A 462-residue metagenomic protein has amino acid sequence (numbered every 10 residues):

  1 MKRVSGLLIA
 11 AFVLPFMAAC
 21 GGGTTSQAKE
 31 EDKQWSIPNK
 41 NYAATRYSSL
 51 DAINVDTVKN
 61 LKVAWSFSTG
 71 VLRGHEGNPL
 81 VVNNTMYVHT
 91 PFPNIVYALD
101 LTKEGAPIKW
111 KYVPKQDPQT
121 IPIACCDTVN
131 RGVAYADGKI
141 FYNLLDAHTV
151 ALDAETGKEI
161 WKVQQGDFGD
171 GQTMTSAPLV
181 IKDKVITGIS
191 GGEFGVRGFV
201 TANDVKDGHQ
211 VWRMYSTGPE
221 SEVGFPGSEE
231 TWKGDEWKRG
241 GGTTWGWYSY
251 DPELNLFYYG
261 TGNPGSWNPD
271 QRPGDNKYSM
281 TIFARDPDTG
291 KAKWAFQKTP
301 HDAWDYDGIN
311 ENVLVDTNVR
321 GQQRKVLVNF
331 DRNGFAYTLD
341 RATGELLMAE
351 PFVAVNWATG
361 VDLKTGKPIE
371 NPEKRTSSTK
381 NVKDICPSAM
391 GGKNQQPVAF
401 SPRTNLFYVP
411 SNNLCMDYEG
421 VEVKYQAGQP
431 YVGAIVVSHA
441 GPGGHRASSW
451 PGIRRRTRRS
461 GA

Functional and structural regions predicted by a protein language model:
M1-I9: Bacterial N-terminal signal peptides that target proteins for export
F16-A19: C-terminal motif of bacterial Sec signal peptides marking the signal peptidase cleavage site
T24-V63, P219-F225, N371-K374, S438-H439 (+1 more regions): Blade/loop signatures of beta-propeller domains
W35-N39, G74-I95, P122-T149, T173-F194 (+6 more regions): Repeat-blade elements of multi-bladed beta-propeller folds
S48-G166: N-terminal cofactor/phosphate-binding cores enriched in small/glycine residues, especially glycine-rich loops such as
F67-N78, K111-A134, K162-A177, F194 (+8 more regions): Extracytoplasmic beta-rich repeat domains
L101, G132-Q164, D170-S216, Y337-L347: Hydrophobic or amphipathic alpha-helical targeting/insertion segments
L152, T156-G157, G198-H209, D275-K291 (+3 more regions): Beta-propeller blade signature
